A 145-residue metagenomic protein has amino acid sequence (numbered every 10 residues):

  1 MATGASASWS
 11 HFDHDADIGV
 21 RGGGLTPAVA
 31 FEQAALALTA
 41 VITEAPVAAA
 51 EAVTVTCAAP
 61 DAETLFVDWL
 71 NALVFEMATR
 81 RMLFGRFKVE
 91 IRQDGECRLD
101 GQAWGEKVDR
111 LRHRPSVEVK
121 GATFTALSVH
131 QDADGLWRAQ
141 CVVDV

Functional and structural regions predicted by a protein language model:
A2-V145: N-terminal intrinsically disordered, cationic/polar leader segments that include organellar targeting peptides
